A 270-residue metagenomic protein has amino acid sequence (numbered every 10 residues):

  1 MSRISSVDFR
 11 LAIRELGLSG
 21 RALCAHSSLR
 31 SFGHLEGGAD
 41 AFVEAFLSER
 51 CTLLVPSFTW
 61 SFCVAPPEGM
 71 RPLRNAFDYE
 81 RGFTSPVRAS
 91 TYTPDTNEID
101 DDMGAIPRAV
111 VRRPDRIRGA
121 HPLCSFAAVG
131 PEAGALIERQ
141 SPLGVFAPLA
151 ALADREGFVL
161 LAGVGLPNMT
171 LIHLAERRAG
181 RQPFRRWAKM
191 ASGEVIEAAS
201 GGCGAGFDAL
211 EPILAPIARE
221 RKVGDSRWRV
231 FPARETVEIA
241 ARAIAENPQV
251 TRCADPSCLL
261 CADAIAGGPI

Functional and structural regions predicted by a protein language model:
M1-I270: N-terminal and secondary-structure boundary signal
